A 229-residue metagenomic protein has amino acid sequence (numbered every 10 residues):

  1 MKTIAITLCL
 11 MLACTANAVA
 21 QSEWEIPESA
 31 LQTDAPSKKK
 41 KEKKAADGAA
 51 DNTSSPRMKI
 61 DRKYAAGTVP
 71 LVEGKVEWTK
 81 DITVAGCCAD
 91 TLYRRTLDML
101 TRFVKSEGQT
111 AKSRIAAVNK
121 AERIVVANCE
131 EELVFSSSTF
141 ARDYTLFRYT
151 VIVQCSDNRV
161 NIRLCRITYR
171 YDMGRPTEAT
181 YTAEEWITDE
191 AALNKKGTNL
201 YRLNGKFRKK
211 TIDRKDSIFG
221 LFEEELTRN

Functional and structural regions predicted by a protein language model:
M1-E25: Bacterial Sec-dependent N-terminal signal peptides
Q21-N229: Ser/Thr-rich, low-complexity intrinsically disordered terminal regions
